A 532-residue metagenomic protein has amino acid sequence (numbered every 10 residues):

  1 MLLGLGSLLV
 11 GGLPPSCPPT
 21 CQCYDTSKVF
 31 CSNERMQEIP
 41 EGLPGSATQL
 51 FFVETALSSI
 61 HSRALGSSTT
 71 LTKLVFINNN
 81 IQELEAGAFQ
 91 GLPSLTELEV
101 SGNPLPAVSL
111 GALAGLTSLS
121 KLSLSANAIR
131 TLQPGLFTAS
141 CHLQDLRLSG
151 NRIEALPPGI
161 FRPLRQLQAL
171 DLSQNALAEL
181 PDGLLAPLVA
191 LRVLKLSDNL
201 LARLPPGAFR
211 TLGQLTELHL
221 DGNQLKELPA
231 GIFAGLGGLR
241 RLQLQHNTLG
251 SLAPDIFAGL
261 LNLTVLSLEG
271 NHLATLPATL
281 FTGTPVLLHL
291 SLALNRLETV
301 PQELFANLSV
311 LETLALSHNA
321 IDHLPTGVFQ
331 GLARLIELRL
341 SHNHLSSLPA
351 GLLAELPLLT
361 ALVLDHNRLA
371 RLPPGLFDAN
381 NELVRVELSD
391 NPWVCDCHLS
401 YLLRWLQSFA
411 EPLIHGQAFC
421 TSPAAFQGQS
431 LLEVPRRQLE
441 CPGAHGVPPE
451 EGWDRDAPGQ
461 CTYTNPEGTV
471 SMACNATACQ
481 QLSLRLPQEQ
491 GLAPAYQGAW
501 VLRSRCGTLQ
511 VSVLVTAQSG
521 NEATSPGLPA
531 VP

Functional and structural regions predicted by a protein language model:
L2-C17, Q22-V29, V193, R385-Q510 (+2 more regions): Membrane-proximal C-terminal cap and juxtamembrane stalk of leucine-rich repeat ectodomains
D25-N80: LRR N-terminal entry segment and analogous cap-like coil->beta motifs
V29, L50-F52, L74-F76, L95-V100 (+12 more regions): Conserved hydrophobic beta-strand positions in leucine-rich repeat
E34, T55, N79, N103 (+12 more regions): Consensus "Asn ladder" position of solenoid repeat domains
M36-E41, H61-R63, E85-G87, S109-G111 (+12 more regions): The feature encodes a structural signal of leucine-rich repeats
Q37, S58, Q82, P106 (+12 more regions): Leucine-rich repeat
L43-S46, G66-L71, Q90-L95, A114-L119 (+13 more regions): Leucine-rich repeat
D198, A208, T216-G222, E227-H366: Eukaryotic tandem repeat interaction scaffolds
